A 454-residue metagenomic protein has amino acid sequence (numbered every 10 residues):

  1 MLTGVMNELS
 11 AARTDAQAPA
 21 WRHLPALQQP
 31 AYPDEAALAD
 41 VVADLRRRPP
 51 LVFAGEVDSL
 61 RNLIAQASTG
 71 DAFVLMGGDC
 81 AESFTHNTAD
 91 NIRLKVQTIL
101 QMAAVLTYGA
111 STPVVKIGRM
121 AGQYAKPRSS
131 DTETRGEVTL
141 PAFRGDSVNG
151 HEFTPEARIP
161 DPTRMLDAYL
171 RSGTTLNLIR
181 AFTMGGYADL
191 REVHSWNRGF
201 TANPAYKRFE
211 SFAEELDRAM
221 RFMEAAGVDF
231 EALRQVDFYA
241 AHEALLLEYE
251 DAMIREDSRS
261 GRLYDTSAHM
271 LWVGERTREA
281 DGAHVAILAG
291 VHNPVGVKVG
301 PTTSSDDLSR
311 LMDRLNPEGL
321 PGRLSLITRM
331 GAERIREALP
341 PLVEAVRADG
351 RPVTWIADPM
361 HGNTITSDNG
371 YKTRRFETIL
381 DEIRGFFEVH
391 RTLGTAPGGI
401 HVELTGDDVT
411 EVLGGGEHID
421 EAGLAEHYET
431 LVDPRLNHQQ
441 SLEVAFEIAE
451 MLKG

Functional and structural regions predicted by a protein language model:
L2-N149: Long, contiguous, compositionally biased segments that the model treats as domain-scale units
A36-A43, R47, R221, A348 (+2 more regions): Polar/charged alpha-helical tracts
S59-R61, D281-H284, L311, P340-L342: Glycine-rich, charged/polar anion/phosphate-binding loops that engage phosphate groups from diverse ligands
A81-E82, H86-G331, R374, G399-H401 (+1 more regions): Active-site-facing alpha/beta catalytic cores
R323-W355, H361-T410: Non-transmembrane, aqueous-exposed alpha-helical and coiled segments at domain scale
